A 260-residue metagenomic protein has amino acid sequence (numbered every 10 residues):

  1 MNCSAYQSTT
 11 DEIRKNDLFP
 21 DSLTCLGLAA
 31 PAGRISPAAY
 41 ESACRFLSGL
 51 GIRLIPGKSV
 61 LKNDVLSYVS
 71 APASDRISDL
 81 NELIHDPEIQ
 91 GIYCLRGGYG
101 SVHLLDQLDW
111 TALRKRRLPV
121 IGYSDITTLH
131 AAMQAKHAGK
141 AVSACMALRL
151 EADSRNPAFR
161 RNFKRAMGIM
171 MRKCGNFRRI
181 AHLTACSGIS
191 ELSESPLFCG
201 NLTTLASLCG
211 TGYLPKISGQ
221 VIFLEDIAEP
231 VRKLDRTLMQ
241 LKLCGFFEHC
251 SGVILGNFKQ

Functional and structural regions predicted by a protein language model:
M1-E88: ATP/NTP phosphate-donor binding region
R34-A39, L192-I227: Conserved beta-alpha junction segments in alpha/beta enzyme cores
S42-L47, D109-W110, T237-C244: Short, solvent-exposed amphipathic alpha-helical segments in soluble enzyme and RNA/protein-processing domains
I55-K58, G122, C250-N257: Short internal beta-strands
G91-V102, Q107, Y123: N-terminal glycine-rich "phosphate-gripper" loop used for MgATP/nucleotide binding and carboxylate activation
W110-A132, K140-A147: Short, acidic/small-residue loops that bind anionic groups at enzyme active sites
G139-T204, G210: Conserved anion/nucleotide-ligand pocket segment
Y213-Q260: Internal helical hairpin/lid segments
